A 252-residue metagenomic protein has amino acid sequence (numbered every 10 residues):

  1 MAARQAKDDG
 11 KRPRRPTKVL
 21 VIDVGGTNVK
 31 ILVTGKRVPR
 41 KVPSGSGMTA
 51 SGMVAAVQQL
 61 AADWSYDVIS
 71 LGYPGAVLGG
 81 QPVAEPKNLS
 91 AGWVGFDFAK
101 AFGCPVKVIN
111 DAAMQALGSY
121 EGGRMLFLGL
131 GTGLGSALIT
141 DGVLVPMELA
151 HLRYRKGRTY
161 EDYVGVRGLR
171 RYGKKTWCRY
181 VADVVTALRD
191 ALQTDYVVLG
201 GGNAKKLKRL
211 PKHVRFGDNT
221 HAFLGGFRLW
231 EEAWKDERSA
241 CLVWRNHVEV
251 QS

Functional and structural regions predicted by a protein language model:
A2-A55, V143-R171: Short glycine-rich, Thr/Ser-proximal phosphate-binding strand/loop in the N-terminal lobe of ATP-dependent enzymes
V19-D23, V68-S70, M125-G129, V198 (+1 more regions): Short glycine-aspartate micro-motif
N28, L188-T220: Glycine-rich phosphate-binding loops at beta-strand->alpha-helix junctions
V29-V33, G75, L117, L134-I139: Short beta-strand scaffold segments in enzyme catalytic cores
G45-Q58, A62-S70, G75-R124, Y163-V164 (+1 more regions): Glycine-rich phosphate-binding loop and adjoining helix at the ATP-binding site of ATP-dependent phosphoryl-transfer
G123-L126, T132-Y154: Anionic-ligand binding region
S136-T140, V243-S252: A charged, well-structured terminal subsegment
W177-D190: A short, acidic, amphipathic alpha-helical segment used as a generic capping/interface helix at domain edges
